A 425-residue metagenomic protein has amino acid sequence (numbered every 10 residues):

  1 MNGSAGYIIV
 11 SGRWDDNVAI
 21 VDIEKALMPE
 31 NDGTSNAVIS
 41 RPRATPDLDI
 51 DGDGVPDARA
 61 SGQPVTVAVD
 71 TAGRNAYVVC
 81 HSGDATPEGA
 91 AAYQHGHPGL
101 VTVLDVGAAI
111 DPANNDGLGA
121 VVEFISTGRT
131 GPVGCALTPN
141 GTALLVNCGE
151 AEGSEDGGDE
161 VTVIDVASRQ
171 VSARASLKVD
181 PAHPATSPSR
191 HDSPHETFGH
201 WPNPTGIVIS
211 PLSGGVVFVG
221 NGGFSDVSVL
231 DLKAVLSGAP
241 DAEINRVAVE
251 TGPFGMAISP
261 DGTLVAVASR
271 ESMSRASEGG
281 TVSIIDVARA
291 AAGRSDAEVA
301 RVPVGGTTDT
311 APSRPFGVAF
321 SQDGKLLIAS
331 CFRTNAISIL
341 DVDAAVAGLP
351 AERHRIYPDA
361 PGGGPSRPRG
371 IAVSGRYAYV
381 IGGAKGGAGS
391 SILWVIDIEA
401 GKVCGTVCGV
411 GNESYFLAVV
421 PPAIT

Functional and structural regions predicted by a protein language model:
M1-T425: Predominantly soluble domains enriched in secretory-pathway, periplasmic, or organellar proteins
